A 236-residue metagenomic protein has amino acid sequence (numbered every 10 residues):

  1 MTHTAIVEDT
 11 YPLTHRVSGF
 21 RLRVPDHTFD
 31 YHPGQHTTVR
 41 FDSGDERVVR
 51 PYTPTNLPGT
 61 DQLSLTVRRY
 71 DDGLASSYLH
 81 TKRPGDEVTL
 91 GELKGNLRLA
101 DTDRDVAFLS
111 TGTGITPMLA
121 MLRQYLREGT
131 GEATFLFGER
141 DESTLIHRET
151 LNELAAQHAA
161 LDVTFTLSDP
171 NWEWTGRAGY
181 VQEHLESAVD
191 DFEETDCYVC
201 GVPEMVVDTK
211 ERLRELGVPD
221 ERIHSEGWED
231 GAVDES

Functional and structural regions predicted by a protein language model:
M1-I6, T10, H15-R16, E215 (+1 more regions): Haloarchaeal acidic low-complexity proteome signature biased toward cell-envelope/secretome components but also
T2-P84, E139-D141, D169: Ferredoxin-reductase
G34, G114, V202: Short, conserved phosphate/pyrophosphate- and ester-handling motifs at nucleotide-, phospho-/glycolipid
S64, T89, A107, T134-L136 (+3 more regions): A structural signal for isolated positions on well-ordered beta-strands in alpha/beta enzyme cores
L90-R104: A short, basic/flexible loop-to-alpha-helix module at the beginning of a structural domain
P117-L126: Histidine-anchored nucleotide/phosphate-binding helix
S143-S236: Reductase modules of NAD(P)H-dependent flavoproteins
